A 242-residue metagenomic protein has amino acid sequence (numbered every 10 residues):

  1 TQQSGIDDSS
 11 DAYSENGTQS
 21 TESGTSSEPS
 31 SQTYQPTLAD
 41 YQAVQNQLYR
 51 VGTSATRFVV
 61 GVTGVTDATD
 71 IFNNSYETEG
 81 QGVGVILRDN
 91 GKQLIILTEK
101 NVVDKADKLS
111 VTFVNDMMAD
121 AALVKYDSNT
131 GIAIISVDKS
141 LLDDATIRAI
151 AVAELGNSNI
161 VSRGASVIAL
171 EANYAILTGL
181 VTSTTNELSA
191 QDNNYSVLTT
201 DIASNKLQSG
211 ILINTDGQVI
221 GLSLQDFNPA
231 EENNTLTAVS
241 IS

Functional and structural regions predicted by a protein language model:
Q2-G64, T69-S75: N-terminal, intrinsically disordered, polar/charged segments of Gram-positive cell-envelope systems that serve as
Q32-Q35, Q47, V51, V219-S242: C-terminal cap/linker of serine protease catalytic domains
D40-R50, T66-I95, M117-D120, V152-E154 (+2 more regions): A conserved glycine-rich beta-strand in the N-terminal activation segment of trypsin-fold
V59-T63, L94-E99, I160-N173, S209-E231: Active-site-proximal beta-strands of protease catalytic cores
I71-E79, S128-T130, L141-I147, S183-L198: Gly/Ser-enriched beta-turn/beta-hairpin loop segments
I86, T112, A122-V124, L142-N173 (+2 more regions): Active-site substrate-binding loop(s) of clan PA
D89-G131, V137-S140, A149: Catalytic-histidine neighborhood of serine endopeptidases, predominantly the chymotrypsin-like S1/PA family
A153-N193, N228-E232: Flexible, gly/ser-rich surface segments that form the specificity/activation loops bordering the active-site cleft
